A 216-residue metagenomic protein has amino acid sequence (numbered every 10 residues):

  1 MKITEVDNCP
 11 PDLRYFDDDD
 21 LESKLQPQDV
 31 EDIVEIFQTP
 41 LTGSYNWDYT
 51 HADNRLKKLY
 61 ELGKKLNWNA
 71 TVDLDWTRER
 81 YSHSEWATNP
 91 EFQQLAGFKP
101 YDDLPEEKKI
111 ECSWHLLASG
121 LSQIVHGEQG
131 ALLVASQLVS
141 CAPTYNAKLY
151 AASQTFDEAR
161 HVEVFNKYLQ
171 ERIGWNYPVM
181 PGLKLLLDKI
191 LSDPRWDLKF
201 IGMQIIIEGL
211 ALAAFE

Functional and structural regions predicted by a protein language model:
M1-S136, S140-K148, E171-R172, P178 (+2 more regions): Terminal targeting/low-complexity segments that flank the catalytic cores of oxidoreductases
L121, V125, A151, T155 (+1 more regions): Amphipathic, non-transmembrane alpha-helical scaffold segments
H126-Q129, F156-E163, I206-G209: Generic structural signal for well-ordered, non-transmembrane alpha-helical segments in soluble/cytosolic regions
V134-L138, A152-S153, L212-E216: A structural feature that tracks compact, well-ordered secondary-structure segments with a strong bias toward
T144-G174: Carboxylate/His-rich catalytic cores and anion/metal-binding grooves
K167-E216: Active-site-proximal alpha-helical scaffolds that flank and shape metal-associated catalytic sites
